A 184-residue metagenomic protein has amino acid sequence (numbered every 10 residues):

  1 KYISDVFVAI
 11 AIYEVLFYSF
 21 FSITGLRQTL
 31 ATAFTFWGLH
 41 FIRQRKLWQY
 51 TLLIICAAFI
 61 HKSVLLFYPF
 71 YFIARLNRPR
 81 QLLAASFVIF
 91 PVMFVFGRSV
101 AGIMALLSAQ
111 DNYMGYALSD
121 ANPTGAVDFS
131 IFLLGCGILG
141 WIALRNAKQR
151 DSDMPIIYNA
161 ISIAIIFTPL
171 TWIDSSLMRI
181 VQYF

Functional and structural regions predicted by a protein language model:
K1-L16: Transmembrane-helix signature of polytopic, membrane-embedded enzymes that assemble or transfer cell-envelope glycans
F17-F21: Active-site flanking loop/helix segments enriched in acidic
I23-T29: Short acidic/glycine- and proline-prone juxtamembrane loop motifs at membrane-interface regions of multi-pass membrane
A31, G38, C56-A57: Small-residue hotspots
T35-W48: Membrane-interface transmembrane helices that cradle and orient dolichyl/undecaprenyl
I42, A58-H61, V95-F96, L170: Transmembrane helix irregularities
T51-L53, S63-A74, A85: Transmembrane-embedded, aromatic-rich helix segments that form part of the hydrophobic channel/pocket engaging
Y71-F184: Alpha-helical transmembrane segments and terminal signal-anchor/GPI-anchor hydrophobic tails, characterized by long
